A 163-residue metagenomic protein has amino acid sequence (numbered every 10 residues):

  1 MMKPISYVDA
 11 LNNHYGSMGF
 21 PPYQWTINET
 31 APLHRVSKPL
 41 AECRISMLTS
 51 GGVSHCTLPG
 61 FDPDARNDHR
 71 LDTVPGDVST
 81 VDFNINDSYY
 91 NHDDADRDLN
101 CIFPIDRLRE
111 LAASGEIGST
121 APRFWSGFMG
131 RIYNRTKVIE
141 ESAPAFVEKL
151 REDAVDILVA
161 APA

Functional and structural regions predicted by a protein language model:
M1-A163: Metallocofactor- and cofactor-centric catalytic cores in central/energy metabolism, strongly enriched
